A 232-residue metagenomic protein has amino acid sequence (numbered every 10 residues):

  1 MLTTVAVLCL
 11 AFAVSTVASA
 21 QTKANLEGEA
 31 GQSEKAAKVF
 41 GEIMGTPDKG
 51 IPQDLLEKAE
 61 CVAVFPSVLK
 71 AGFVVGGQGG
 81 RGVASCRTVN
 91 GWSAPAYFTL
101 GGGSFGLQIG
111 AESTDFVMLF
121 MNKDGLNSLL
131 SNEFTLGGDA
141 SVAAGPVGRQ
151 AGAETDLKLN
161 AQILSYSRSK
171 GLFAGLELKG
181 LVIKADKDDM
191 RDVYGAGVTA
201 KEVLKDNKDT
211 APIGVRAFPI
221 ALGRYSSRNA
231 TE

Functional and structural regions predicted by a protein language model:
T4-S15: Bacterial N-terminal signal peptides
S15-Q21: Signal peptide processing junction and immediate N-terminal pro/mature segment of secreted/exported proteins
Q21-E232: Small-residue-enriched, tightly packed secondary-structure blocks
